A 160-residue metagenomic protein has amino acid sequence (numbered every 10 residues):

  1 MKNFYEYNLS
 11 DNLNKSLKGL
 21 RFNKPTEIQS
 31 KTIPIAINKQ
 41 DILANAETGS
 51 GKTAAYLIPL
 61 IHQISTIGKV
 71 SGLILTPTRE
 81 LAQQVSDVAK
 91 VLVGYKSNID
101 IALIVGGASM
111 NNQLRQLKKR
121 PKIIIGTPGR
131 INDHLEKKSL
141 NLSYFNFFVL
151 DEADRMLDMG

Functional and structural regions predicted by a protein language model:
M1-N45, D151: Conserved pre-motif I regulatory segment
D11-K15, G19-F22, G68-E136, Y144-F147: Conserved nucleic-acid-binding Ia/Ib motif block in the N-terminal RecA-like helicase ATPase lobe
Q29, D41, K52, E80 (+3 more regions): Acidic active-site catalytic centers that drive phospho-/nucleotidyl reactions and related ester hydrolyses
S30-I42, T53-I67, Q83, D87-V93 (+1 more regions): Walker A/P-loop NTP-binding motif
N45, Q84, H134, M156-M159: Residues that scaffold the ATP/ADP-binding catalytic core of kinase and kinase-like folds
A46-S50: The conserved Walker
S86-V88, N141-G160: Post-DEXD/H (motif II) to motif III coupling segment of the RecA-like Helicase ATP-binding lobe
